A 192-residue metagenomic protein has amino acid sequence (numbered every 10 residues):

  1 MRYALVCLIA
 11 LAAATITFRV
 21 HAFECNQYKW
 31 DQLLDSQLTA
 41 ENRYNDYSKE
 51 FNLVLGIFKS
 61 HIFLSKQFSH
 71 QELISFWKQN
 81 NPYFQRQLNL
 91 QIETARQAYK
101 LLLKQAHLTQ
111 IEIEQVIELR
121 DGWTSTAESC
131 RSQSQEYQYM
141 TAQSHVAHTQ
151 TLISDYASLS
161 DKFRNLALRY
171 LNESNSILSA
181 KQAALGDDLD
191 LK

Functional and structural regions predicted by a protein language model:
M1-L5: Positively charged n-region of N-terminal signal peptides that target proteins for export
V6, H21, Y28, N42 (+8 more regions): Generic preference for well-ordered secondary structure
V6-T15: Bacterial N-terminal signal peptides
T17-R19: N-terminal signal peptide c-region/cleavage motif recognized by signal peptidases
H21-Q79, G186-L191: Immediate post-signal-peptide N-terminus of mature secreted/exported proteins
N26, W30-L33, Y44-S48, Q115-K192: C-terminal amphipathic alpha-helix
E41, N45-S48, Y99, A106 (+2 more regions): A structural signal for well-ordered alpha-helices, especially hydrophobic packing surfaces of coiled-coils
I62-L108: Mid-chain, structured segments of secreted extracytoplasmic proteins
